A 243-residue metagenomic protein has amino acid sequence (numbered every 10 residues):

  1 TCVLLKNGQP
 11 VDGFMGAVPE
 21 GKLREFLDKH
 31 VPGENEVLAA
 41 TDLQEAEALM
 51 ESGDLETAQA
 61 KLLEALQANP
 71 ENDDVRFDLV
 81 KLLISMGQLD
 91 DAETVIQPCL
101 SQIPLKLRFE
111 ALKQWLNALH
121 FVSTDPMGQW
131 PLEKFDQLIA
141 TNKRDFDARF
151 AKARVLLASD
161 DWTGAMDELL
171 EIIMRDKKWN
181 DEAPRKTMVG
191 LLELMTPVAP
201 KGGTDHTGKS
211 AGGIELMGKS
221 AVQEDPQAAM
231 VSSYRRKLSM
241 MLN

Functional and structural regions predicted by a protein language model:
T1-F14: A short, hydrophobic beta-strand/beta-hairpin element that forms part of a small beta-sheet core
V31, L66, E93, L100-S101 (+4 more regions): A conserved position within tetratricopeptide repeats
L38-A68, F121, P126, W130-L138 (+2 more regions): Alpha-helical segment of the N-proximal tetratricopeptide repeat
E45, L79, K113, K152 (+2 more regions): Structural register within alpha-helical repeat arrays
L62, I96-Q97, F135, E168-L169 (+1 more regions): Inward-facing hydrophobic residues that define packing positions of alpha-helical scaffold repeats
P70, I103-P104, N142-R144, D160 (+1 more regions): Short coil turns that delineate tetratricopeptide repeat
M86-T94, L107-E133, G190-N243: Alpha-helical linker/edge segments of TPR/alpha-solenoid repeat scaffolds and analogous pre-/post-domain helices
